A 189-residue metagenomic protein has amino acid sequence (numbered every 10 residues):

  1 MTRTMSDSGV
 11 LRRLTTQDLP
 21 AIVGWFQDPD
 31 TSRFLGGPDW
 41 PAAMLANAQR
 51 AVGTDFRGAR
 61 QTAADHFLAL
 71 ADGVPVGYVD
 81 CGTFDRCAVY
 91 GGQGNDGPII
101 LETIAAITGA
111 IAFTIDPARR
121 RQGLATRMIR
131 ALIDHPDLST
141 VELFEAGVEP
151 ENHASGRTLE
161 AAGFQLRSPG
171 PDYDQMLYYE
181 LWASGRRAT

Functional and structural regions predicted by a protein language model:
M1-A118, H135, S139, G147 (+2 more regions): GNAT-family acyltransferases
R121-D134, H153-A161: Conserved acetyl-CoA-binding loop-helix of GNAT-fold acetyltransferases
